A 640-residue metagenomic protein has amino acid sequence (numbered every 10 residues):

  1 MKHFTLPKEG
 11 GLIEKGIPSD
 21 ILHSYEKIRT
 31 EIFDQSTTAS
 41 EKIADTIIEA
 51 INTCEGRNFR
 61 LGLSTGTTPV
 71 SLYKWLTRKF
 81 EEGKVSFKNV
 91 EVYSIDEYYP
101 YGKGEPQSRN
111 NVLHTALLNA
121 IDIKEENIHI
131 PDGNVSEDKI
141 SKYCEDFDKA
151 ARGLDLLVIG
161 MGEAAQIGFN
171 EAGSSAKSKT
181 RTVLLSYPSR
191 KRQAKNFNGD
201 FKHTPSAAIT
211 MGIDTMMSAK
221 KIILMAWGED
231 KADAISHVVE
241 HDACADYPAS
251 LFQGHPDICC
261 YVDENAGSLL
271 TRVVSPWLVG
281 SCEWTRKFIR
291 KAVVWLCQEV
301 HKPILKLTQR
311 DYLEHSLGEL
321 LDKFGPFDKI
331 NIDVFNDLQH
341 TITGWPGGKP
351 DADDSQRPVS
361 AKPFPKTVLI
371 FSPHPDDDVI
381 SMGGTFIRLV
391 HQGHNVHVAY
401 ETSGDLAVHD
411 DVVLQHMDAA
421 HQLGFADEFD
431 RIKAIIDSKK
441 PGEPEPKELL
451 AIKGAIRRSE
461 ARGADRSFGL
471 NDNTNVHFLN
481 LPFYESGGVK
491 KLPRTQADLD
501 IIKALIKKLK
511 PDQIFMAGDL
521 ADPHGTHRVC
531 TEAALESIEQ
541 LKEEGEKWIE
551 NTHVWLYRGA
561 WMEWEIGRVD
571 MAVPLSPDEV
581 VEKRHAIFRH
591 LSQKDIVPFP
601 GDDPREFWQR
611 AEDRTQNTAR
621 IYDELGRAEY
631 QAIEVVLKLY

Functional and structural regions predicted by a protein language model:
M1-R60, E137, D353-S355, K362: N-terminal glycine-/serine-/threonine-rich phosphate-binding loop
K2-P7, D214, K220-G318: ATP/nucleoside-binding phosphotransfer catalytic cores, i.e., glycine-rich phosphate-binding loops
K8-K27, V85-V158: Ligand-binding beta-strand-loop-alpha-helix segment within the catalytic cores of soluble metabolic enzymes
T53-K84: Glycine-rich N-terminal segment of FAD-binding domains in flavoprotein oxidoreductases, spanning the beta-loop-helix
A164-I213: Class I SAM-dependent methyltransferase SAM-binding "motif I" and its flanking Rossmann-like core
Q166-L185, V239-D242, R528-S537, D570-L575: Short, surface-exposed, charged loop/turn segments at secondary-structure junctions
Q298-P375, V379-E550, L556, V581 (+6 more regions): Active-site beta-strand->loop->alpha-helix modules in alpha/beta enzyme cores, enriched in Gly/His/Asp(Glu)
W561-A619: A conserved mid-domain beta-alpha-beta active-site/ligand-binding segment of alpha/beta enzyme cores
